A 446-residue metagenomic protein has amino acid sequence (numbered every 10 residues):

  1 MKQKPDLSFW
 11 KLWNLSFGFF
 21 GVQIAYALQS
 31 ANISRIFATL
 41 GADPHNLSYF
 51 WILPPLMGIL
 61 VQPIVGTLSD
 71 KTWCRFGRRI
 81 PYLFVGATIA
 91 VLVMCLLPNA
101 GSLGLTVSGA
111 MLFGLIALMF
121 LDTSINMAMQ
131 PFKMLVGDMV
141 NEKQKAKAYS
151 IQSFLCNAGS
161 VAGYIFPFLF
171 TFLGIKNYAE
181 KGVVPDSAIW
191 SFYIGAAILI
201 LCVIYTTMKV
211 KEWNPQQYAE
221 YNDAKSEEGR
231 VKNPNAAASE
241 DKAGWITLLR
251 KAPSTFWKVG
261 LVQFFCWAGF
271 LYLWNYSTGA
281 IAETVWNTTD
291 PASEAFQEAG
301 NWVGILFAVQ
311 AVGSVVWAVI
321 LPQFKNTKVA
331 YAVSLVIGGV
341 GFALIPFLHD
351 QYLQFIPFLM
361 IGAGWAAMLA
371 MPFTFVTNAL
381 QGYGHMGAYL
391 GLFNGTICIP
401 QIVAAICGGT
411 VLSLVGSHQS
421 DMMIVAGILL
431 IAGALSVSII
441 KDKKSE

Functional and structural regions predicted by a protein language model:
M1-F9, G101, L105-I116, M127-A128 (+3 more regions): Intracellular loop-helix junctions on the cytosolic face of multi-pass helical membrane proteins
K2-M57, K258, V262, C266-D290: Helix-loop boundary and gating motifs at the non-cytosolic
D43-L53, D186, N287-A311, D421: Loop-to-transmembrane helix entry
L83-S108, I337-H349: C-terminal ends and interior cores of transmembrane alpha-helices in multi-pass membrane transporters/permeases
V93-A128, L353-L369: Hydrophobic core of transmembrane alpha-helices in multi-pass small-molecule transporters, especially MFS/SLC-type
M127-V140, A367-G382: Intracellular juxtamembrane helix-capping segments at the cytosolic ends of symmetry-related transmembrane helices
K328-P372: C-terminal transmembrane helical hairpin of 12-TM major facilitator-type secondary transporters
Y383-V415: A late C-terminal transmembrane helix in Major Facilitator Superfamily
